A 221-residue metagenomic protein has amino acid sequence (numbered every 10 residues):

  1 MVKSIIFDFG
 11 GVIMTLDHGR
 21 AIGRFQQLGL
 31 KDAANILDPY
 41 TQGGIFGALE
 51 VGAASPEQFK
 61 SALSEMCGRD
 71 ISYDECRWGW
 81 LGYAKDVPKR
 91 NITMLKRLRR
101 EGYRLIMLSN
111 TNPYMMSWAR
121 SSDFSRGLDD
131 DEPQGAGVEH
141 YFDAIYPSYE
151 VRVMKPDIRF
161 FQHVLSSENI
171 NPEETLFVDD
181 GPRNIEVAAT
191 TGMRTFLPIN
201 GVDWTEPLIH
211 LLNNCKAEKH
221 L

Functional and structural regions predicted by a protein language model:
M1-K3, F7, N112-P113, S117-L221: Asp-based, Mg2+/Mn2+-dependent phosphohydrolase catalytic module
V2-T93, R100-E101, N112-M116: N-terminal helical cap/lid subdomain that shapes the substrate entry/recognition surface in HAD-like hydrolases
G23, T93-K96, H163, E186: Surface-exposed charge patches
R99-R100, A189: Anion (oxyanion) recognition and catalysis
E101-G102, Y141: Structured helix-beta-strand junction loops
R104-I106, R194: Proline-centered loop/turn at the N-terminus of a beta-strand
S109: Conserved phosphate-coupling serine/threonine residues in phosphotransfer and NTP-handling enzymes
